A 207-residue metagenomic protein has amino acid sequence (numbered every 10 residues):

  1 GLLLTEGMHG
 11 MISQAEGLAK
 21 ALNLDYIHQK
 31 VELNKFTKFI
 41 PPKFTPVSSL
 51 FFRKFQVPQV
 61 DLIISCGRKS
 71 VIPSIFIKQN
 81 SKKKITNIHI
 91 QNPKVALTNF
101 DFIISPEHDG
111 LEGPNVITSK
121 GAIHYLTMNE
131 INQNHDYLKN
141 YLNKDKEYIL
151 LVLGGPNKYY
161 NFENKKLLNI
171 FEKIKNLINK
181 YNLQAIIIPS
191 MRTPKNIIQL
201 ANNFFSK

Functional and structural regions predicted by a protein language model:
G1-F51: N-terminal pre-catalytic "stem/leader" segment of glycosyltransferase-like enzymes
H9-I12, F36-K38, A96-L97, E112 (+2 more regions): Short, charged/polar "capping" segments at the starts of alpha-helices and the immediately preceding loops
A15, I72-I88: Glycosyltransferases and closely related glycan-assembly transferases that use nucleotide-activated donors
Q56-G67: Short N-terminal targeting/anchoring amphipathic segment
D61-L62, T86, F102, Y148 (+1 more regions): Structural motif
C66, T86-N92, I104-P106: Short beta-strand elements of ligand-binding domains
L97-K166: A nucleotide-sugar donor-handling region in carbohydrate enzymes
K180-K207: Catalytic donor nucleotide-activated moiety binding site of glycosyltransferases and closely related
